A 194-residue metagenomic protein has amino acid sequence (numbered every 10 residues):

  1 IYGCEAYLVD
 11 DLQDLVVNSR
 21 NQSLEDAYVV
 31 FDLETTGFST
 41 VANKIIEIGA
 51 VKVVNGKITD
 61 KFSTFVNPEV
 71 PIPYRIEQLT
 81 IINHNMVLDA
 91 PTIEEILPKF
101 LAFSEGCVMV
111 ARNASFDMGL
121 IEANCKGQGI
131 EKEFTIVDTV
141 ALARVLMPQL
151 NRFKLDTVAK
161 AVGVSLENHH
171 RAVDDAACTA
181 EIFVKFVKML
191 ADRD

Functional and structural regions predicted by a protein language model:
I1-V29, I136, R144: Phosphodiester-processing cores and adjacent nucleic acid-binding clamps
L24-F134, P148-H170: Conserved non-catalytic scaffold segment of RNase H-like nuclease domains
T35-G37, A141, C178: Short, glycine/acidic-enriched loop or turn micro-motifs at the edges of active sites
I121, L142-A143: A generic structural signal for short hydrophobic patches within well-formed alpha-helices
C125, D138-A141: Conserved RecA-like helicase motor core of SF1/SF2 enzymes
R171-V184: Acidic, divalent-metal-coordinating active-site segment for phosphoryl/phosphodiester hydrolysis, typified by short
I182-D194: Acidic two-metal-ion nuclease catalytic site recognized across multiple nuclease folds, prominently DnaQ/RNase D-T
